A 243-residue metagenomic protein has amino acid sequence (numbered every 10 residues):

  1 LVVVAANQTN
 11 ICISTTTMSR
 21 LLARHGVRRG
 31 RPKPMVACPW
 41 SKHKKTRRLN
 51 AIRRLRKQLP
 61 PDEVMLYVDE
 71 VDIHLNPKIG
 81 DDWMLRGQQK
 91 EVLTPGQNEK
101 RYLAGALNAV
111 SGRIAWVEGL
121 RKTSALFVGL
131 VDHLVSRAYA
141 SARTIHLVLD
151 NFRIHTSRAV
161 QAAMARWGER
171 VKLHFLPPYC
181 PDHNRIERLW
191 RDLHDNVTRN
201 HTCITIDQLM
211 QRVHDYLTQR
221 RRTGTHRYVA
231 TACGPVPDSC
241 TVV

Functional and structural regions predicted by a protein language model:
L1, M18, D69-V71, G105-A106 (+4 more regions): Generic structural signal for small/hydrophobic residues in well-ordered secondary structure, especially within
L1-W40, V64, V71-I73: Conserved short alpha-helical interface segments
T9-C12, T46-D132, C233-V243: Extended, low-complexity cationic-aromatic segments
T17, P61-M65, I186-V243: C-terminal anion-handling pockets and recognition modules
Q89-G96, A165-R185, H201-T202: RNase H-like polynucleotidyl transferase catalytic core
L126-I145: Short, basic/hydrophobic alpha-helical segments
A142-T156, Y179, N184: Acidic/histidine-rich, metal-coordinating catalytic segments
S157-W167: Short, aromatic/basic amphipathic alpha-helical patches
